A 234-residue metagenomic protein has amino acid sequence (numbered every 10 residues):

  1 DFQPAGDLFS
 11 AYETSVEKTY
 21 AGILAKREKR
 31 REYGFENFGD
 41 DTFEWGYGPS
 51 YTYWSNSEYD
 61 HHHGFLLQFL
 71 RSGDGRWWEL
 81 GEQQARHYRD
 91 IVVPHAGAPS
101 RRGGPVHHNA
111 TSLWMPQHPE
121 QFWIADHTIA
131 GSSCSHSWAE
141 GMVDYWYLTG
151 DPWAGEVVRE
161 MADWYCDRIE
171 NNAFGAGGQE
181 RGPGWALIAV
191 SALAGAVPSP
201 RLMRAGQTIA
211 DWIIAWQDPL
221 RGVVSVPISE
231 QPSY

Functional and structural regions predicted by a protein language model:
D1-Y234: Catalytic cores of extracellular degradative/oxidative enzymes
